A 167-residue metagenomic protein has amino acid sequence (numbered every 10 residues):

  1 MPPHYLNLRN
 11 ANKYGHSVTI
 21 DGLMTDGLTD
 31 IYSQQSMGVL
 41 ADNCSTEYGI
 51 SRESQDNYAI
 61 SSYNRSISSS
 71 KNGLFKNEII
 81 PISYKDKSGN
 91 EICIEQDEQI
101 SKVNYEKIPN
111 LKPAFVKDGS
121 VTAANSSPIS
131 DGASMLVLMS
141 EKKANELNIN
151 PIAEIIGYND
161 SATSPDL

Functional and structural regions predicted by a protein language model:
M1-N43: Flexible glycine-/small-residue-enriched beta->alpha junction loops that bind anionic phosphate/pyrophosphate groups
L23, E53-E146: N-terminal extracellular/periplasmic Venus flytrap/periplasmic-binding protein-like
T25-L28, S120-S126, D160-P165: A short glycine/serine-rich beta->alpha loop
G27-I31, G49, E53, D166: Charge-dense, low-complexity intrinsically disordered segments
I31, Q35, S127-D131, D166-L167: Short, conserved micro-motifs enriched in small and acidic residues
Q34-I60: Conserved thiamine diphosphate
M139-L167: Glycine- and Gly-Pro-enriched alpha-helical subdomains that act as flexible, kink-prone "lid/hinge" or packing modules
